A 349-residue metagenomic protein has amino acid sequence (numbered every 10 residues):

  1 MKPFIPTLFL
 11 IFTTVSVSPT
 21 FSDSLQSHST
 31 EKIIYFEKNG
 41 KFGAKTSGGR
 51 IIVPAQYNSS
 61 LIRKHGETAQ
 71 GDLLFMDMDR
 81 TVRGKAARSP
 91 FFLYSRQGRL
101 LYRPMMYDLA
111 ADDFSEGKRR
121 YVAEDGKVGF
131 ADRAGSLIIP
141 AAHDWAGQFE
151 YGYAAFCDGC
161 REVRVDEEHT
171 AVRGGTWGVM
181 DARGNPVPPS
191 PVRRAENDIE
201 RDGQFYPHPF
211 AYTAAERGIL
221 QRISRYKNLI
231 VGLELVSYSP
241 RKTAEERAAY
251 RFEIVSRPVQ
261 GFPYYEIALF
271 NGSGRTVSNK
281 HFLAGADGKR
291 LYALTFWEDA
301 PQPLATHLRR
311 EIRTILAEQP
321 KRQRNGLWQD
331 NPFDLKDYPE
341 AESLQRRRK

Functional and structural regions predicted by a protein language model:
M1-S27: Bacterial Sec-dependent N-terminal signal peptides
D23-R348: Residue-level detector of conserved, function-critical positions
